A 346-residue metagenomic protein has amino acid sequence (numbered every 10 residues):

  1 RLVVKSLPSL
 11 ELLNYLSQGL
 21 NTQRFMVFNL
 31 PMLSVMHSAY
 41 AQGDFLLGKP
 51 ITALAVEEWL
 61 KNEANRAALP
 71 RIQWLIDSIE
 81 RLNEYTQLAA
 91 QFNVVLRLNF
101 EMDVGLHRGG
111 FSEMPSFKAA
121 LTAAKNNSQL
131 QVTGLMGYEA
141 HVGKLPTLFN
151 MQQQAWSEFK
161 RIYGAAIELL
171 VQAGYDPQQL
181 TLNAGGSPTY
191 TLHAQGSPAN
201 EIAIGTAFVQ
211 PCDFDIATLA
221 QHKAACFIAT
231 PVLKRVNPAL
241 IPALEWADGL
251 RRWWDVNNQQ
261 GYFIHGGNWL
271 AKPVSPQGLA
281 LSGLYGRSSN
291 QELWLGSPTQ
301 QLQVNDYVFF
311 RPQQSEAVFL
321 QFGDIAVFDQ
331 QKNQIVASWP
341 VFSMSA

Functional and structural regions predicted by a protein language model:
R1-K5, L180-N183: Short glycine-rich phosphate-binding loop at a beta-alpha junction
V3-L145: Active-site-proximal beta-alpha core segment in soluble small-molecule metabolic enzymes
S9-E11, M36, V142-L145, T189-L192 (+4 more regions): Flexible loop/turn segments at secondary-structure boundaries
F25-V27, W74, L182-G185, I264 (+1 more regions): Short, hydrophobic beta-strand segments that form beta-sheet elements in well-ordered domains
T86-Q87, G110-E113, T147, F214-D215 (+2 more regions): A short secondary-structure junction signal
R97, D103-A220: Active-site loop/helix belt of alpha/beta enzymes
Q154, P188-I264, N268, Q277: Active-site loop ensemble at the mouth of alpha/beta enzyme cores that anchors a bound cofactor
P238-A346: C-terminal accessory subdomain/extension
